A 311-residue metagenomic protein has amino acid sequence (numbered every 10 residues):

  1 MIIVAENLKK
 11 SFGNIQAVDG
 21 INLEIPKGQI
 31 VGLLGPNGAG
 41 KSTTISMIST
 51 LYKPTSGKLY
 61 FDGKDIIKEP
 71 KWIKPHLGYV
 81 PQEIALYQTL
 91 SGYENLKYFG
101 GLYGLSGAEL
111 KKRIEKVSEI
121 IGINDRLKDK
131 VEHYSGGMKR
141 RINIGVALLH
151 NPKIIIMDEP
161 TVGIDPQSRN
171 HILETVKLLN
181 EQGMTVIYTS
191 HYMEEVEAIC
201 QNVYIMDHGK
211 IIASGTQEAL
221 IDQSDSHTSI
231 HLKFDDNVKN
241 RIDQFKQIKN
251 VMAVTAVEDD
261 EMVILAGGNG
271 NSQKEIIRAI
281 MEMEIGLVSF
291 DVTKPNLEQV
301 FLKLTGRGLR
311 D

Functional and structural regions predicted by a protein language model:
G57-K68, W72-I73: Conserved ABC transporter NBD signature motif
K97, G101, A108-R126: Conserved ABC ATPase "signature" region
K130-Y134: Conserved ABC ATPase signature
N151: Conserved catalytic motifs of ABC-family nucleotide-binding domains
I155-D158: Catalytic Walker B motif of ABC-type/P-loop ATPase nucleotide-binding domains
L173-G267: ABC transporter nucleotide-binding domain
